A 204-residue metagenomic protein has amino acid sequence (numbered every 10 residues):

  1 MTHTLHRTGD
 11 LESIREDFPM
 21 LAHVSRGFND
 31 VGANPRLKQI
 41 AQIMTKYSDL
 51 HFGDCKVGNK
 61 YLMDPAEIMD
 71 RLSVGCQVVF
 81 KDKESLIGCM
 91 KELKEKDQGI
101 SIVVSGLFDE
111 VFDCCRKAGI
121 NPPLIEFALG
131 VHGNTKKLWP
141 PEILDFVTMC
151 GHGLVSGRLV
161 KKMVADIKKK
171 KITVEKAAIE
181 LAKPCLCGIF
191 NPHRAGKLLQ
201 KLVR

Functional and structural regions predicted by a protein language model:
M1-M163, V174-H193: Conserved mixed alpha/beta catalytic, RNA-binding, or beta-rich assembly cores of soluble enzyme, regulatory
K168-V174: Juxtamembrane helix-boundary/capping and inter-helix hinge elements in multi-pass membrane proteins
H193-R204: C-terminal functional extensions of proteins
